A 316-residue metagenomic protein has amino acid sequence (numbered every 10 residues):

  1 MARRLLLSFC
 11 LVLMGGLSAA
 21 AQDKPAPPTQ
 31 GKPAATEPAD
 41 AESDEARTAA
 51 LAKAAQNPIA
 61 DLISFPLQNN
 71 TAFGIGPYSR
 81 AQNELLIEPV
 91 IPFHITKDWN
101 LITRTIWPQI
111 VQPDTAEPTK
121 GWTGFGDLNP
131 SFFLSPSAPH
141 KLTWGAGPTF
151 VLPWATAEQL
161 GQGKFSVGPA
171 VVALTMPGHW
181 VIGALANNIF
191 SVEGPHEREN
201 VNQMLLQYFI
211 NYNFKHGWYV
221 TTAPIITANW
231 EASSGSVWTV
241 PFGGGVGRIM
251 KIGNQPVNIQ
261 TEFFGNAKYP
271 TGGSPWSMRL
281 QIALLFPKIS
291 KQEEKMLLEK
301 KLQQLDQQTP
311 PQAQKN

Functional and structural regions predicted by a protein language model:
M1-R4: Positively charged n-region of N-terminal signal peptides that target proteins for export
L7-G16: Bacterial N-terminal signal peptides
L17-A21: Sec/Tat signal peptide C-region and signal peptidase I cleavage site
D23-N316: Transmembrane beta-barrel domains of Gram-negative outer membranes and organellar outer membranes
